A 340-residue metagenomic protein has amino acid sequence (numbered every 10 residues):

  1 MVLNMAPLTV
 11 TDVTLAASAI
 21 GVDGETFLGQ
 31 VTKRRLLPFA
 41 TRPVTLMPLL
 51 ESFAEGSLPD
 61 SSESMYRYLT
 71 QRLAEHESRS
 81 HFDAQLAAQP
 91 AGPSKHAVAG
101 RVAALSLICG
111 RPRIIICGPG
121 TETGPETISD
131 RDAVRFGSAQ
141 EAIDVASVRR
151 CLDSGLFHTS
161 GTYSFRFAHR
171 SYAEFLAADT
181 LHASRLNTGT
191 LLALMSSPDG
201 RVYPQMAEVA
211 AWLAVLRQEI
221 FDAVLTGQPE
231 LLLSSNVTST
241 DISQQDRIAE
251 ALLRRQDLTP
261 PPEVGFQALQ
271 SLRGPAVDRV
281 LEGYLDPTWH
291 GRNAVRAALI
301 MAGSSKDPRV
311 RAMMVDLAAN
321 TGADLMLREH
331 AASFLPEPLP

Functional and structural regions predicted by a protein language model:
M1-R185, M195-V202: Extended hydrophobic
L50, A210-A214, A332: Amphipathic alpha-helical segments within well-ordered protein domains
A178-D307: Hydrophobic repeat-domain scaffold segments
A207, R296, A312, M326-E329: Alpha-solenoid HEAT/ARM repeat scaffold
W289-H290, A319-A323: Structural signature of alpha-solenoid helical repeat scaffolds
